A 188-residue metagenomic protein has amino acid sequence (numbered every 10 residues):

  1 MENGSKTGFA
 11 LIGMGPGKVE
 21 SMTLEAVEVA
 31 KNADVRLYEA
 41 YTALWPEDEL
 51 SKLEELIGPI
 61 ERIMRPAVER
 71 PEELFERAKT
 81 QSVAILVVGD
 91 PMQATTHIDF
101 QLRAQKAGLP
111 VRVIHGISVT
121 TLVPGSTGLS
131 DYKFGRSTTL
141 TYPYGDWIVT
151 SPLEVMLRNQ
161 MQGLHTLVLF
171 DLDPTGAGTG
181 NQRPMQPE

Functional and structural regions predicted by a protein language model:
M1-P110, I114: Class I S-adenosyl-L-methionine
E2-I12, V35, V83, T95 (+2 more regions): Beta-strand/loop-alpha-helix module characteristic of Rossmann-like adenine-cofactor folds
